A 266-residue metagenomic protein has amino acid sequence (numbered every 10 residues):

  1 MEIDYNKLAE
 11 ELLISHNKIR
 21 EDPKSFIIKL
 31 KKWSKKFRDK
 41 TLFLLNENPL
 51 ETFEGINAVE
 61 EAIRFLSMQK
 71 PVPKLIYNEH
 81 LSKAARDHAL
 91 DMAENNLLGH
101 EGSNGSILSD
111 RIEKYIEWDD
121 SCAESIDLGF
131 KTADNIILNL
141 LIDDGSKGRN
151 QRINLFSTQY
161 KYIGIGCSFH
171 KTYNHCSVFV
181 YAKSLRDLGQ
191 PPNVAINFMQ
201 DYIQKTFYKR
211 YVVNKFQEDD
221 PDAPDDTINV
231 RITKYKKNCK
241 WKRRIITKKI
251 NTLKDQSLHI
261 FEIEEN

Functional and structural regions predicted by a protein language model:
M1-I3, K7, N193, T206: Iron-associated oxidoreductase/ferritin-like identity signal
E2-Y115, R152, T158-I163: Short, well-ordered surface patches within globular domains
E11-S15, R38, L45-P49, T132-L138 (+2 more regions): Domain-wide signal for the mature, well-folded portions of proteins, strongly enriched in nucleus-encoded organellar
V72, D187-P191: Proteolytic maturation boundary segments
N78, H170, K249-N251: Acidic/polar residues at beta-strand termini and the immediately following turn/coil
H80-D187, A195, D201-I203: A well-ordered secondary-structure block
Q190-N266: Extended interaction-bearing regions that mediate binding to partners or small molecules
